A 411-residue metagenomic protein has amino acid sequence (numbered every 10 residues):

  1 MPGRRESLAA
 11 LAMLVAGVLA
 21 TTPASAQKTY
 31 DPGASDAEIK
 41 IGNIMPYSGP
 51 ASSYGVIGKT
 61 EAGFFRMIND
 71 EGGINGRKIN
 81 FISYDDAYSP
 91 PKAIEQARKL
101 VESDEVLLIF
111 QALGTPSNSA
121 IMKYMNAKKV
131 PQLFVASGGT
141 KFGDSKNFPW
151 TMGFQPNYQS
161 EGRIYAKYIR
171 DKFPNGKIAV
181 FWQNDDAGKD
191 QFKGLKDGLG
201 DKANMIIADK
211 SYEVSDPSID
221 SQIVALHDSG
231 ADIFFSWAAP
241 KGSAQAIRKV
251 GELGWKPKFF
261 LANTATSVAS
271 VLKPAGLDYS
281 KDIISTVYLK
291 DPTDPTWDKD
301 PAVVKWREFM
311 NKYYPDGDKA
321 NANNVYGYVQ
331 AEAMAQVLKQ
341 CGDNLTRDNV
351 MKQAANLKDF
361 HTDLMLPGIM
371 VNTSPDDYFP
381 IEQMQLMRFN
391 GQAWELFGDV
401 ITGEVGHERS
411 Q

Functional and structural regions predicted by a protein language model:
M1-K40, E408-Q411: Short, low-complexity disordered leader/linker segments with a strong preference for bacterial N-terminal type II
Q27-Y30, E38, S53-K59, E71-D144 (+3 more regions): Beta-alpha junction/loop-to-helix N-cap segments that form part of ligand/metal-binding clefts
Y30-A62, Y84-P91, L113-G114, F181-D190 (+3 more regions): Extracytoplasmic "Venus flytrap"
A37-K40, G76-N80, S103-L108, A127-Q132 (+6 more regions): Loop/turn elements at helix/coil->beta-strand transitions in domains of secreted/extracellular proteins
D86, L133, T140-G143, V214-S215 (+3 more regions): Venus flytrap/periplasmic-binding-protein-like
K92-E95, E102, T140-G143, F148-G254 (+1 more regions): Extracellular/periplasmic Venus flytrap/periplasmic-binding protein
V250-G327, V400-H407: Extracellular/periplasmic periplasmic-binding protein-like sensory domains
K312, G317-V325, A335-L396: Segments of small-molecule ligand-sensing domains
